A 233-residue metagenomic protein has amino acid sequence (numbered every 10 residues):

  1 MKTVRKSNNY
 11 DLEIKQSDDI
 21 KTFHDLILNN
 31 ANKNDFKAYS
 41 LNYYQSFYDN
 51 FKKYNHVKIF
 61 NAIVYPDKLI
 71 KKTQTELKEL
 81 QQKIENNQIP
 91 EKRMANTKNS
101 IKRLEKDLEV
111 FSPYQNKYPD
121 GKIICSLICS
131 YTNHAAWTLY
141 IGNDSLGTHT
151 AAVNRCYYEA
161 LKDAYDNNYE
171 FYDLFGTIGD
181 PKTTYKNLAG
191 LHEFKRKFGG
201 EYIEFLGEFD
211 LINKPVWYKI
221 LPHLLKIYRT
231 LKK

Functional and structural regions predicted by a protein language model:
M1-T148, D163: A conserved beta-strand-loop-helix scaffold within acyl/acetyltransferase catalytic domains
E13-Q16, Y44-F47, E91-K92, Y157-L161 (+3 more regions): Short C-terminal domain-edge/linker segments immediately following a structured domain
A38, N42, I59, V153 (+2 more regions): Residue-level detector of alpha-helical recognition elements and their boundaries
Y43, F47, V64, K68 (+7 more regions): Solvent-exposed, non-transmembrane amphipathic alpha-helical segments
P119, I124-S126, S130-F198: Acyl-donor binding region in acyl/amide transferases
E170-K233: Active-site/acyl-donor-binding loops of N-acyltransferases
